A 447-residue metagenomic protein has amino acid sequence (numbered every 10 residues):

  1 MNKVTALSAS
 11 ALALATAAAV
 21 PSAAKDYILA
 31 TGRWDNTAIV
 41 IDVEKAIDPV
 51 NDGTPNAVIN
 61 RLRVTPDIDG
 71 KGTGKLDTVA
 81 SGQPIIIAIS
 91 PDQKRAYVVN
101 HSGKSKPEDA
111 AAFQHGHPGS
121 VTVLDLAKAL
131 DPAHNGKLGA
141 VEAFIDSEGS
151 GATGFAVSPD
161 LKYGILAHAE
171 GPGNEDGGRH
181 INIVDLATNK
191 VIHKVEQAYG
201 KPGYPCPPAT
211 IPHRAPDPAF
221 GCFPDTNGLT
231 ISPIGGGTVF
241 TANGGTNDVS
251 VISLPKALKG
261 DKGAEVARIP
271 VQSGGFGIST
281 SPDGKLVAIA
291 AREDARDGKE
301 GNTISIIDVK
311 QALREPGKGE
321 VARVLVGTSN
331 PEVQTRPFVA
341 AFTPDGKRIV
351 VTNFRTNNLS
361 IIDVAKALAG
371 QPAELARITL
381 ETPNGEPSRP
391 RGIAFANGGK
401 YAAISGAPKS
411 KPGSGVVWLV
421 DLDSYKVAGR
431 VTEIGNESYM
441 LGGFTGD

Functional and structural regions predicted by a protein language model:
M1-S22: Gram-negative bacterial Sec-dependent N-terminal signal peptides
S22-D447: Predominantly soluble domains enriched in secretory-pathway, periplasmic, or organellar proteins
